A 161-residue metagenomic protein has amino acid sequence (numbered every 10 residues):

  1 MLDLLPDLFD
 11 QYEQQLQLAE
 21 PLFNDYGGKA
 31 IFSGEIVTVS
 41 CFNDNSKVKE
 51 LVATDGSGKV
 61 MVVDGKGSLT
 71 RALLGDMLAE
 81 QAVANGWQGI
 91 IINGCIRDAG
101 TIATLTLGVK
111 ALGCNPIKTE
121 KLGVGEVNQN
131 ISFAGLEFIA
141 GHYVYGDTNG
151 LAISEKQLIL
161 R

Functional and structural regions predicted by a protein language model:
M1-A140, Q157-R161: Feature captures the catalytic cores and cofactor-binding loops of soluble hydro-lyases/lyases that act on carboxylate
I153-E155: Short beta-strand-to-turn element immediately C-terminal to the catalytic PLP-Schiff-base lysine in fold type I
